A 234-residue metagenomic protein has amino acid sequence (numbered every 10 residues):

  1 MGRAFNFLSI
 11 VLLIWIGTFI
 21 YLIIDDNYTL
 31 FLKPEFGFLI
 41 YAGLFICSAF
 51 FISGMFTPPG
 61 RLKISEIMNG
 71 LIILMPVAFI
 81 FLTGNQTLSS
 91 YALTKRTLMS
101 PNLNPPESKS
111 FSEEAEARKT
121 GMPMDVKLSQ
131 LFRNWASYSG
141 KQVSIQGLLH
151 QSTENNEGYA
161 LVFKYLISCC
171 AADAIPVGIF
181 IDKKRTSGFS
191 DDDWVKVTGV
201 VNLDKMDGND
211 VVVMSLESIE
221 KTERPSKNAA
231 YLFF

Functional and structural regions predicted by a protein language model:
L8-P58: Membrane-embedded alpha-helical segments of integral membrane proteins
I64-L88: Internal/C-terminal transmembrane anchor helices
Q86-Q146: Membrane-interface segments at or immediately adjacent to transmembrane helices that form the boundary between
V143-L149, D192-V201: OB-fold and OB-like beta-barrel modules that bind single-stranded nucleic acids
N155-I167, D210-V212: Short aromatic-glycine-enriched beta-strand elements
A174-G188: Beta-strand/loop nucleic-acid-binding surfaces
T186, W194-V197, P225-F234: Extended, charge-rich, solvent-exposed interface segments
M206-A230: OB-fold/S1-family single-stranded nucleic acid-binding modules
